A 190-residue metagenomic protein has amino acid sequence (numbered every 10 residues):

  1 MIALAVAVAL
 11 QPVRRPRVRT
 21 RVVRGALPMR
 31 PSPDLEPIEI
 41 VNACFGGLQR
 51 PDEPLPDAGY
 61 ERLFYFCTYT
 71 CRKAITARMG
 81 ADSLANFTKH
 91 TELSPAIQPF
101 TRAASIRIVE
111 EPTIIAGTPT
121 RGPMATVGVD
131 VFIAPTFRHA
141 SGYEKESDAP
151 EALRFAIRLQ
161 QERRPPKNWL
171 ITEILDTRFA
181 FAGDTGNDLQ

Functional and structural regions predicted by a protein language model:
M1-V18: N-terminal chloroplast transit peptides
Q11, Q49, Q98, Q160-Q161 (+1 more regions): Residue-identity detector for glutamine
P33-E53, G59-R62, F66: Short, aromatic-enriched amphipathic alpha-helices that serve as compact interaction elements
P54-T120: Short solvent-exposed beta->alpha transition segments
I106-Q190: Exposed beta-sheet edge and beta->alpha loop/turn motif
